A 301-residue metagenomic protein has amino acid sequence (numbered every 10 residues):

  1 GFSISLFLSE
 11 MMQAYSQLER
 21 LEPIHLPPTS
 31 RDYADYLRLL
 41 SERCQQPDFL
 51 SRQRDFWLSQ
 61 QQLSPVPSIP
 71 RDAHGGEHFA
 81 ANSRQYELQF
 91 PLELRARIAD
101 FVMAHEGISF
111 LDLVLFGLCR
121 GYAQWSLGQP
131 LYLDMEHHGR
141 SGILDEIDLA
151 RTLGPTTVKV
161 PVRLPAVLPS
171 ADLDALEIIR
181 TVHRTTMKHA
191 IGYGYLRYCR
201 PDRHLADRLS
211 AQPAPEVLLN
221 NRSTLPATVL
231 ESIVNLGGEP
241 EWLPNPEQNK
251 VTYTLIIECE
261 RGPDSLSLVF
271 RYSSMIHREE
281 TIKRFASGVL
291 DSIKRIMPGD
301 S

Functional and structural regions predicted by a protein language model:
G1-M12, E22, Q129-E136, L168-A175 (+2 more regions): Extended, hydrophobic beta-loop-alpha segments that form or line the acyl/peptidyl-thioester binding and transfer paths
S3, L8, F110-L118: Short amphipathic alpha-helical segments
S9, Q13, R52-D55, S59 (+6 more regions): Generic recognition of well-ordered alpha-helical segments within structured catalytic/regulatory domains
S9, Q13-L18, T29-R84, S141: Short amphipathic alpha-helices and their capping loops
M11-E22, L40, C44-P47, Q61-P65 (+5 more regions): A generic secondary-structure signal for well-formed alpha-helical elements
E42-R54, F101-L115, W125-L243, S274-R278: His-Asp-centered acyl/peptidyl-transfer active-site segments
E77-A81, T152-T157, R261-D264: Short, flexible turn/loop "capping" segments at secondary-structure junctions
A81-R95: DNA breakage-rejoining catalytic core of tyrosine-based enzymes
